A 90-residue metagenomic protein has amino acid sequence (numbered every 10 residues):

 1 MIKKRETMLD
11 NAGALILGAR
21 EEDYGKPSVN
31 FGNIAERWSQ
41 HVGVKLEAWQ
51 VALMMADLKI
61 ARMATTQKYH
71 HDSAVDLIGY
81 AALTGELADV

Functional and structural regions predicted by a protein language model:
M1-V90: Intrinsically disordered, low-complexity regulatory regions that flank transcription factor DNA-binding cores
